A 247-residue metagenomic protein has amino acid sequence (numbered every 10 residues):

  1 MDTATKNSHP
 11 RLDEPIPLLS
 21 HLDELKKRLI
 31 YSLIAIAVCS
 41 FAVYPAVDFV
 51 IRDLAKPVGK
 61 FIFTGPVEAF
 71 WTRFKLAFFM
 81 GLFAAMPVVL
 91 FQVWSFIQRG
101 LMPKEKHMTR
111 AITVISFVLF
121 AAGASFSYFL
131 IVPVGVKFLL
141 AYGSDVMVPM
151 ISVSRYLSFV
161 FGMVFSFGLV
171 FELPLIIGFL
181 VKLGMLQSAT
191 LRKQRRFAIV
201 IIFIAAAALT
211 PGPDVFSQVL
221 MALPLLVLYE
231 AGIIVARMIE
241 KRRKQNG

Functional and structural regions predicted by a protein language model:
M1-G247: Membrane topogenic/interface segments and analogous intrinsically disordered interaction regions
